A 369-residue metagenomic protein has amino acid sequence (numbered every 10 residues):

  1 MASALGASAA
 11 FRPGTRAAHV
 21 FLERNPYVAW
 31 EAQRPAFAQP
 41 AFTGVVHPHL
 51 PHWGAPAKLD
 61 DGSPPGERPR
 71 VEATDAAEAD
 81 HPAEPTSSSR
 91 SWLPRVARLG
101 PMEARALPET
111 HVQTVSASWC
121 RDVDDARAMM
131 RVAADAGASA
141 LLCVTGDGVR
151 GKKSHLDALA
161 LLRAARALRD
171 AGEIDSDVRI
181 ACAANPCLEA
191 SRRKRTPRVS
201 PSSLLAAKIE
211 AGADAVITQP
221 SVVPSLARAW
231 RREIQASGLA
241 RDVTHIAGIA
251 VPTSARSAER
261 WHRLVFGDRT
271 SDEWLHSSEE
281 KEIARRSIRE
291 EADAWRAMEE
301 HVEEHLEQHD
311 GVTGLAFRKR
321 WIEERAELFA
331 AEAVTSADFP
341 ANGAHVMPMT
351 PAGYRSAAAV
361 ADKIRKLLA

Functional and structural regions predicted by a protein language model:
M1-A10, E67: Universal eukaryotic N-terminal targeting presequences
G6-R16, L22-V28, A38, T145 (+5 more regions): Active-site pocket-lining/capping segments in soluble small-molecule metabolic enzymes
R16-R24, V45-H47, H111-S116, L141-C143 (+5 more regions): Hydrophobic faces of well-ordered beta-strands that scaffold small-molecule active sites in alpha/beta enzyme cores
A38-A97, C143-L156, A213-I234, V346-G353: Glycine-rich, proline-tolerant flexible connector loops at the mouths of alpha/beta enzymes
Q39-P40, A136, A211, F339: Structural motif
D60-D75, D80-T114, H155-C182, W230-I249 (+1 more regions): Alpha-helix-loop-beta-strand connector modules within alpha/beta enzyme cores
S118-V132: Glycine-rich anion/phosphate-binding loops
